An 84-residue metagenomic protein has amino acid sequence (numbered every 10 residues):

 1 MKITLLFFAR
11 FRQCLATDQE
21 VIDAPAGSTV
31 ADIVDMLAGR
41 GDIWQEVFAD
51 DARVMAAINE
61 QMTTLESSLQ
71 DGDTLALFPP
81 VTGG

Functional and structural regions predicted by a protein language model:
M1-G83: Ubiquitin-like/PB1-type beta-grasp interaction modules and other compact soluble beta-rich domains
